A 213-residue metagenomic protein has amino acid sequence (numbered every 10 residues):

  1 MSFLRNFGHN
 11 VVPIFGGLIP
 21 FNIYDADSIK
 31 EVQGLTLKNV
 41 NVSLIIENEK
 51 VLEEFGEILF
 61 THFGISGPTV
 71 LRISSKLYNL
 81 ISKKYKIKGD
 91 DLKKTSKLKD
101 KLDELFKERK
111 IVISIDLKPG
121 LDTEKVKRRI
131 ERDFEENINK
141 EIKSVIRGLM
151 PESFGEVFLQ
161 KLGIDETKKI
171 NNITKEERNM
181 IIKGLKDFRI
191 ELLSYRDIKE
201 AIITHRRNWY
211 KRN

Functional and structural regions predicted by a protein language model:
M1-D27: Glycine-rich loop(s) and the adjacent beta-strand/alpha-helix scaffold that form part
N6-H9, D25, V32, L80-I81 (+2 more regions): Alpha-helix boundary/interfacial micro-motifs
A26-N48: Extended, Lys/Arg-enriched charged tracts that mediate electrostatic binding to polyanionic substrates
N41-N213: Residue-level recognition of phosphate/Mg2+-coordinating polar/acidic sites in nucleotide-handling active sites
